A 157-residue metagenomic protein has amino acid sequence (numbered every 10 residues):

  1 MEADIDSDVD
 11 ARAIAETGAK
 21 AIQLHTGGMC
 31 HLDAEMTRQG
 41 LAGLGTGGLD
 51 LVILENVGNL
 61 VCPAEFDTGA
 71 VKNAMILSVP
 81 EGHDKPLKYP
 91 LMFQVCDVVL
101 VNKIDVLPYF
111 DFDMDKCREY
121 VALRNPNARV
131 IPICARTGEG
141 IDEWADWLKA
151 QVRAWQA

Functional and structural regions predicted by a protein language model:
M1, L100, I131: Conserved Rossmann-like nucleotide-binding pocket used by diverse enzymes that bind dinucleotide cofactors
M1-V71, G82-D84, F93: Nucleotide-state-sensitive switch-loop elements of NTP-binding domains
D4, N102, C134: Active-site glycine-centered loops adjacent to acidic/histidine catalytic or metal-binding residues that shape
P63-K72, I76-A128: Conserved C-terminal guanine-recognition region of P-loop GTPase G domains, centered on the G4
V106-A157: Canonical P-loop GTPase G-domain recognition
